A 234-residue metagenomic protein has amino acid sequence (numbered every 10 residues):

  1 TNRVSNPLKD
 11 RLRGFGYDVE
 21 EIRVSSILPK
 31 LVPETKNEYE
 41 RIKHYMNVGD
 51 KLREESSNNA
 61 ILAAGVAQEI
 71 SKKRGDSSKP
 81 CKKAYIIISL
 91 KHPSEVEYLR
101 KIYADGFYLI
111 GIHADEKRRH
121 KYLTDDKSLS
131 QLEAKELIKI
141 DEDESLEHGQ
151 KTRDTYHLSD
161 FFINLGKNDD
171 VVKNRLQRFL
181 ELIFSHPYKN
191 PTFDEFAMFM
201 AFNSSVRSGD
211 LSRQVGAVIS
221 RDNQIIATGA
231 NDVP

Functional and structural regions predicted by a protein language model:
T1-L12: Glycine-rich phosphate-binding P-loop
F15, I88-D126: ATP-dependent NMP and nucleoside kinases share a basic, alpha-helical "lid"
Y17-Y85, L90-K91, E97: ATP-dependent small-molecule kinase phosphotransfer cores that center on conserved nucleotide phosphate-binding segments
T124-Q177: Small-molecule kinase domains that catalyze NTP-dependent phosphoryl transfer to phosphate-bearing small molecules
N168-F199: Short, compositionally biased leader-like segments
K189-V215: Short, basic/aromatic recognition patches
V215-T228: Short beta-strand scaffold segments in enzyme catalytic cores
N231-P234: A short, polar/charged loop-to-alpha-helix boundary motif
